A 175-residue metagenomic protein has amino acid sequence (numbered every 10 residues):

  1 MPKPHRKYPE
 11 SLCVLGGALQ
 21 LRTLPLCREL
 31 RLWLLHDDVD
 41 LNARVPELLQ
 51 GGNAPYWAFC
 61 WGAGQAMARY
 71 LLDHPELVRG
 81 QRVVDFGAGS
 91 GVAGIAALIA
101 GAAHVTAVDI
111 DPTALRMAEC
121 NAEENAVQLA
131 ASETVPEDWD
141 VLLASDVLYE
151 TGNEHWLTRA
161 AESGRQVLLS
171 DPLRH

Functional and structural regions predicted by a protein language model:
M1-L41: N-terminal auxiliary segments of SAM/dcSAM-dependent transferases
A43-V45, L49-A58: A short glycine/serine-rich beta->alpha loop
A54-L72: Conserved SAM-binding loop and adjacent beta-strand
R69-A130: Conserved SAM/SAH cofactor-binding pocket of Class I
A130-D138: Short acidic low-complexity segments
L142-A144: Hydrophobic beta-strand segment of the Class I
V147: Hydrophobic adenine-recognition pocket in adenosine-nucleotide-binding enzymes
E154-H175: C-terminal substrate-binding/active-site "lid" region of AdoMet-derived donor-dependent transferases
